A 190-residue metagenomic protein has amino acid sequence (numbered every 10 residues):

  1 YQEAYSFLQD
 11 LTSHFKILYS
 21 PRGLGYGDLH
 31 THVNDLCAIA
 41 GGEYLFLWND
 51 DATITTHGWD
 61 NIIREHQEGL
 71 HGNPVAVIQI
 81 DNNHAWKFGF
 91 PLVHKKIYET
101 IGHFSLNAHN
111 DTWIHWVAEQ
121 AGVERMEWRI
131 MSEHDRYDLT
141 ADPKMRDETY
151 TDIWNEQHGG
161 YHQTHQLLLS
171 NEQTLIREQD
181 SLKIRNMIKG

Functional and structural regions predicted by a protein language model:
Y1-G23: Acidic donor-binding segment of Leloir-type glycosyltransferases
Y19-L29, T53, N83-H84: Short, acidic/glycine-rich phosphate-metal binding loop used to engage nucleotide
T31-Y44: Active-site nucleotide-sugar/metal-binding loop of Leloir-type enzymes
G42-T53: Short beta-strand-to-loop acidic/aromatic patch adjacent to the donor-nucleotide binding site
H57-V77: Conserved donor-nucleotide/metal-binding helix-loop-beta segment in metal-dependent transferases, i.e., the alpha-helix
P74-F90: Short beta-strand-to-loop element that shapes/binds the nucleotide-sugar donor at the catalytic cleft/hinge
V93-N110, V117-M126: Aromatic-glycine-rich donor-binding/catalytic loop that engages nucleotide-sugar donors across glycosyltransferases
T112-G190: C-terminal catalytic/acceptor-binding lobe
